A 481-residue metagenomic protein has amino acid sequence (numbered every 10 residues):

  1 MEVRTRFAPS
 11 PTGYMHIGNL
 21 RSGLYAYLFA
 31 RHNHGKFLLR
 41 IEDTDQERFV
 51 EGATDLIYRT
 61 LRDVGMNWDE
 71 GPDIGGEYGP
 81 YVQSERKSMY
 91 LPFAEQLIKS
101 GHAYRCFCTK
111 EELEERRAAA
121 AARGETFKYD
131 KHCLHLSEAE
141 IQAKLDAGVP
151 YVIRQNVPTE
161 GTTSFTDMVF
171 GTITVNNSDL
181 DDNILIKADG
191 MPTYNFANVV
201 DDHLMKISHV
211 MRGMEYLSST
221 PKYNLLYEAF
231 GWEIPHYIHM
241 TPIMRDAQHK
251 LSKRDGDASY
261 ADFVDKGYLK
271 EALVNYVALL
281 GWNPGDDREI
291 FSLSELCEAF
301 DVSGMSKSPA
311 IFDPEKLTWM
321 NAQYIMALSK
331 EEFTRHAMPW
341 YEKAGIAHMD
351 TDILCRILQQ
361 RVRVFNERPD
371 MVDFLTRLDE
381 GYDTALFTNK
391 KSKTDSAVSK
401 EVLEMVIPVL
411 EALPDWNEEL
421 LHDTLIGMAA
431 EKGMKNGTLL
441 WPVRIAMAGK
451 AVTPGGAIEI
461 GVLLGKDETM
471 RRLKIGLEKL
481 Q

Functional and structural regions predicted by a protein language model:
M1-A122, T220-W232, A272: N-terminal Rossmann-like or analogous alpha/beta NTP/dinucleotide-binding catalytic cores that position adenine
M15-I17, F263-E271, K307-D313, I346-L354 (+1 more regions): Structural motif
A26, I57, L97, G101 (+8 more regions): Residue-level signal for inorganic ion chemistry
R31-D43, F196-H209, F230-M244, P454-E459 (+2 more regions): Glycine-rich phosphate/pyrophosphate-binding loops and their adjacent beta-strand/loop elements at enzyme active sites
P80-S84, F107, I186-A188, M205-L217 (+5 more regions): Conserved phosphate-binding loops in nucleotide/dinucleotide-binding enzymes
Y104-R105, T109-H239, R245-L251, S259 (+1 more regions): Active-site cores that bind ATP or allylic diphosphates and position pyrophosphate for catalysis
K330-K432: Small-residue-rich helix-loop
E419-L480: Charged substrate- and nucleic-acid-binding regions of tRNA-handling and nucleotidyl-transfer enzymes, centered on
